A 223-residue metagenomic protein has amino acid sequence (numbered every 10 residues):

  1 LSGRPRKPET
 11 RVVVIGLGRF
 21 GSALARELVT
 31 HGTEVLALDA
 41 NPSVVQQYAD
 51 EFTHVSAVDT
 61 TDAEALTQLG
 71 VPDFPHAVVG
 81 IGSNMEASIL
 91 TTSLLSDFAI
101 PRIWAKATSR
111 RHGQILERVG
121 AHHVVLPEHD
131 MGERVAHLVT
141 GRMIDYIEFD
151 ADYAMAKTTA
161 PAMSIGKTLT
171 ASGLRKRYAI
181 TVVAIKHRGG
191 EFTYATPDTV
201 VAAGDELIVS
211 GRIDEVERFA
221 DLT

Functional and structural regions predicted by a protein language model:
L1-T223: Cytosolic regulatory regions of ion transport systems
